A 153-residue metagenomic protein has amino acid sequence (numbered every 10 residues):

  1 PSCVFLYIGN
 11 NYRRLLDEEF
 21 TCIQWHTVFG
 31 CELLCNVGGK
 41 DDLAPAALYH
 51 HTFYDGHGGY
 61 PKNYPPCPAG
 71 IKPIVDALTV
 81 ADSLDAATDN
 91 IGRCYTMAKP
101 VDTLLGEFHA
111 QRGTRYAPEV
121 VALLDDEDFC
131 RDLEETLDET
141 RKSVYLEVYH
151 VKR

Functional and structural regions predicted by a protein language model:
P1-R153: Histidine- and acidic-residue-rich, metal-dependent catalytic cores
